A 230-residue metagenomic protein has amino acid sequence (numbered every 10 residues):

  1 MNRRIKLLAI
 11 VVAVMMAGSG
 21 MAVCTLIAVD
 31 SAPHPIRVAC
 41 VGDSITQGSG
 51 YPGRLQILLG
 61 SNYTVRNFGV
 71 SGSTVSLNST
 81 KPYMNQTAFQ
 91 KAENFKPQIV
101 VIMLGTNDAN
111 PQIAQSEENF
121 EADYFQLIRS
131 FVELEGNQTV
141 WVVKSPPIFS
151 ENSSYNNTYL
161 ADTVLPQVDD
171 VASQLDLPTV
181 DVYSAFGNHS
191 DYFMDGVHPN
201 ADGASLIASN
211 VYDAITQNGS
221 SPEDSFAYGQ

Functional and structural regions predicted by a protein language model:
M1-A28: Secretory targeting signatures
D30-C40, I45-F125: Conserved SGNH/GDSL esterase-like catalytic core that processes O-acyl groups on lipids and polysaccharides
L59, L134-G136, L175: Helix C-cap/helix->beta junction micro-motif
T64-R66, T139, D176-P178: Conserved beta-strand segments of alpha/beta enzyme cores
M103-N107, R129-D162: Active-site segments of SGNH/GDSL-like serine hydrolases that catalyze O-acetyl group transfer/hydrolysis on lipids
N119-A122, Q126-E133, T163-D170: Alpha-helical scaffolding segments of alpha/beta enzyme cores, especially the outer helices of TIM-barrel or partial
P146-Q230: Catalytic His-Asp segment of secreted/periplasmic serine-dependent ester chemistry enzymes
